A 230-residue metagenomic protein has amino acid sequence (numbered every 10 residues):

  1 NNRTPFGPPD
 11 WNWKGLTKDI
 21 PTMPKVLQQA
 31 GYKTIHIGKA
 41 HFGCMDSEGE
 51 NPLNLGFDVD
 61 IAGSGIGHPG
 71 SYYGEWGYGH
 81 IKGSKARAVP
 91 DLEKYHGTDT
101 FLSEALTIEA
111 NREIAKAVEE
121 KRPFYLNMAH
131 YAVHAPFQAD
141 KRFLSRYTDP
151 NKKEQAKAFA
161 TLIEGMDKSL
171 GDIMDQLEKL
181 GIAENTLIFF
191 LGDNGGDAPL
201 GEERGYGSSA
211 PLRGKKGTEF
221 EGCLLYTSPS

Functional and structural regions predicted by a protein language model:
N1-S228: Formylglycine-dependent sulfatase
